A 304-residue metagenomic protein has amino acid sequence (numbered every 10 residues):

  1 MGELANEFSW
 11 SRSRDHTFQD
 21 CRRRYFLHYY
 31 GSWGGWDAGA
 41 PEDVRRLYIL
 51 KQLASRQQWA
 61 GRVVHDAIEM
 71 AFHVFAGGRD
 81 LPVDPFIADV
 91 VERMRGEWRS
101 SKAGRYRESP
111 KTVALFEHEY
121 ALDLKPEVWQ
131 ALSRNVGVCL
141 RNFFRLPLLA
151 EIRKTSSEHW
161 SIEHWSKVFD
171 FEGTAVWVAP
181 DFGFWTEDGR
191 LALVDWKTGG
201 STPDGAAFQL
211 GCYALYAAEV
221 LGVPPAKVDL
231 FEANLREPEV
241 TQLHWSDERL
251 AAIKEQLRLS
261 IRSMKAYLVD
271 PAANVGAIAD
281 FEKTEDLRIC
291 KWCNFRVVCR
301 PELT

Functional and structural regions predicted by a protein language model:
E3-E7, H28-K51, E119, G189-V194 (+1 more regions): Short amphipathic alpha-helical segments and their helix-coil junctions
A5-F8, R12-H16, L50-Q58, R62 (+3 more regions): Short, charged/polar micro-motifs that form catalytic or ligand-binding hotspots
D15-W33, A40-G77, I87-R95, W129 (+3 more regions): Nuclease catalytic cores
H16-G39, D170-G183, R258-K265: An acidic intrinsically disordered interaction segment
C21, V64-H65, F182, Y213 (+2 more regions): A residue-level signal for conserved active-site and pocket-lining positions in enzyme catalytic cores
W36-A40, S157-A218: Non-catalytic protein-protein interaction segments used by genome-maintenance enzymes to assemble and couple activities
A67-W160: A non-catalytic, helix-rich entry segment at domain boundaries
R145, G205, E219-T304: Metal-dependent nuclease catalytic regions and adjoining charged, substrate-binding loops involved in nucleic-acid end
